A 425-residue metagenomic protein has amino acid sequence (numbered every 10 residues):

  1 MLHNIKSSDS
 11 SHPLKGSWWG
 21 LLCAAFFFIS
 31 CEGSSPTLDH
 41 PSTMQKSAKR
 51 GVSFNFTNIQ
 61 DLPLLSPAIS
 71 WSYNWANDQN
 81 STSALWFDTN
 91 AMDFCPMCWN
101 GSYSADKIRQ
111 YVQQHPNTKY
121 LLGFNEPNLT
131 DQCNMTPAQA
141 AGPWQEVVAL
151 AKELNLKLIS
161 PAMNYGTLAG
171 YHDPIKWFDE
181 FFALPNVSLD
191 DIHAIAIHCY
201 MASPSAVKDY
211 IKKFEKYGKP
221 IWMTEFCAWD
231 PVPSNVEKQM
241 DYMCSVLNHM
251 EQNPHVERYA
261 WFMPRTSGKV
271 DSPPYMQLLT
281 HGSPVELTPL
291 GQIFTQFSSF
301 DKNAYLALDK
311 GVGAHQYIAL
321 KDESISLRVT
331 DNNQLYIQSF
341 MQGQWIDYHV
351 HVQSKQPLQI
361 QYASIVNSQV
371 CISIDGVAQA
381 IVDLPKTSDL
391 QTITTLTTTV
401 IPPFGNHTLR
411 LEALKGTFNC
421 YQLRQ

Functional and structural regions predicted by a protein language model:
L21, F27-K46: Bacterial Sec-dependent N-terminal signal peptides
K49-G51, S70-W71, A91-C95, K119-L122 (+4 more regions): Structural preference for beta-strand elements that scaffold enzyme active sites
K49-K119: N-terminal carbohydrate-binding/catalytic regions of secreted carbohydrate-active enzymes
C95, F262-G311: Aromatic-rich peripheral "rim/lid" segments of glycoside hydrolase catalytic domains that contact and position glycan
P96, N125, W177-K212, Y217-D230 (+1 more regions): Aromatic- and acid-rich polysaccharide-binding/catalytic face of secreted or lumenal carbohydrate-active enzymes
H115-P137, I159-L168, D190-C199, E257-R265: Active-site groove signature of glycoside hydrolases
G166-A169, Y217-M243, F262-T280: Active-site clefts of carbohydrate-active enzymes
K302-Q425: Extracytoplasmic
